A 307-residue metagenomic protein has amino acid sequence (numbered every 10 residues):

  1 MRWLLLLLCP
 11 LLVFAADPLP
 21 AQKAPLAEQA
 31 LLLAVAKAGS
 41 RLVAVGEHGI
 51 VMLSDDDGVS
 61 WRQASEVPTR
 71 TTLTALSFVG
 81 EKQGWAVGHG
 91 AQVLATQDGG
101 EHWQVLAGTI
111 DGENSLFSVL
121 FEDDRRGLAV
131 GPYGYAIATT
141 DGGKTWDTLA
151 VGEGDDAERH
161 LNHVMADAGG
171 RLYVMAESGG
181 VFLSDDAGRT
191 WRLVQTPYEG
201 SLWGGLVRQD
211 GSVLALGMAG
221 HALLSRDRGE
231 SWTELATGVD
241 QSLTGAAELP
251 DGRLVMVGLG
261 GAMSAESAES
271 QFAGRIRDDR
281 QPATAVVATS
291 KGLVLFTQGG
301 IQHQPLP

Functional and structural regions predicted by a protein language model:
L4-L12: Bacterial N-terminal signal peptides
A15-P307: Residue-level hotspots at or immediately adjacent to binding/recognition sites across diverse folds
